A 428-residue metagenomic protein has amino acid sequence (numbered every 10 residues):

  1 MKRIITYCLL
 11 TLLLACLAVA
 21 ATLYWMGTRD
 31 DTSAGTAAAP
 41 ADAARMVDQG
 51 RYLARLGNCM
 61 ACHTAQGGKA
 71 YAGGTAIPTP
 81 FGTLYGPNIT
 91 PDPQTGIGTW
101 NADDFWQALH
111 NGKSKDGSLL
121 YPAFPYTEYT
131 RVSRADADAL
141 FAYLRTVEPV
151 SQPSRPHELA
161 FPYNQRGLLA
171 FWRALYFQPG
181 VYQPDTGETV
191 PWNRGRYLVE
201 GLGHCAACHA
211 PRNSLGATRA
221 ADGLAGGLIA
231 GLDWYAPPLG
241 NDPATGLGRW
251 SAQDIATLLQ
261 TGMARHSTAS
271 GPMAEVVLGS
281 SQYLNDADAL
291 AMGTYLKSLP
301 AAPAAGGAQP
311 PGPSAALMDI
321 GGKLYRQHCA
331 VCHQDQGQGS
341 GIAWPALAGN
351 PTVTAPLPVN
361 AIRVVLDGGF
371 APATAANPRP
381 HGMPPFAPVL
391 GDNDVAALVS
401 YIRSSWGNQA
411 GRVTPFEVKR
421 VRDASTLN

Functional and structural regions predicted by a protein language model:
K2-A34: N-terminal type II signal-anchor transmembrane helix that functions as the membrane-insertion/stop-transfer segment
W25-M26, D30-A37, T64-T83, K115-R196 (+5 more regions): Flexible coil segments in periplasmic/lumen-exposed cytochrome c-class electron-transfer proteins
P40-A76: Short extracytoplasmic
T83-P91, W234-G240: Acidic/histidine-rich, surface-exposed loop or edge segments in extracytoplasmic proteins
P93-T95, E128, N241-T245, L278-S281 (+1 more regions): Short, recurring structural edge motifs at helix starts
I97-K113, G117, A139, G248-A252: Aromatic- and charge-enriched surface segment that lines or borders ligand/interaction sites
A252, L259-M263, A348-A397: Extended, polar beta-sheet/loop recognition surfaces of beta-rich domains that mediate binding to diverse ligands
I320-R363: C-terminal structural cap/anchor segments
